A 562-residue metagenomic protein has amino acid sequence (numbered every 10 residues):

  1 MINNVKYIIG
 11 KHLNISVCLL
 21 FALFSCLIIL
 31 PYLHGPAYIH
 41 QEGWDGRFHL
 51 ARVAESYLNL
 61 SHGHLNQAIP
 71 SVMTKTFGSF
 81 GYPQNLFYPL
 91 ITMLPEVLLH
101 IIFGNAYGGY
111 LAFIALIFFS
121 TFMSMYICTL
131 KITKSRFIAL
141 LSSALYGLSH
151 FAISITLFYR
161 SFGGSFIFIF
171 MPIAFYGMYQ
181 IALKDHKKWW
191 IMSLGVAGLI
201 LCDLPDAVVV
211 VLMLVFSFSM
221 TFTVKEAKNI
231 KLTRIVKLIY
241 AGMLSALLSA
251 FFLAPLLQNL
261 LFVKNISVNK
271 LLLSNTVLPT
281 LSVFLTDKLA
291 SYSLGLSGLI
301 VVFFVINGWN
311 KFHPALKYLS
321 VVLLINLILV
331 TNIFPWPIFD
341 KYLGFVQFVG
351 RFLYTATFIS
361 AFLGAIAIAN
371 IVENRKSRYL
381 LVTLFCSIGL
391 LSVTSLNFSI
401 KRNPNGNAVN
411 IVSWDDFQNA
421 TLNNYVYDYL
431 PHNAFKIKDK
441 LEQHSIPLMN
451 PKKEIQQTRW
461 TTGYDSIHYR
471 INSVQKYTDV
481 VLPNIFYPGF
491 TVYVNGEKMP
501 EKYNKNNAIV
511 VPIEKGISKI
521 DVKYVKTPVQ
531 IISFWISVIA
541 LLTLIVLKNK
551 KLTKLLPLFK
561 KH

Functional and structural regions predicted by a protein language model:
M1-Y32, T543-H562: Start-transfer (signal-anchor) and selected internal transmembrane alpha helices of multi-pass inner/ER membrane
S25-I132, F137-F170, G177: Active-site lumenal/periplasmic loops and adjacent helix-entry segments of GT-C-fold, multi-pass membrane
C26-G35, H64, I138-L157, L248-S267 (+3 more regions): Membrane-interface helix-loop junctions at the exits of transmembrane helices
P172-K188: Membrane-interface transmembrane helices that cradle and orient dolichyl/undecaprenyl
G177, W189-L204, A241-L247: Membrane-interface alpha helices of multi-pass inner-membrane proteins
V210-G242: Perimembrane helix-loop-helix junctions
R234-L238, G242-N307, D416-H432: Periplasmic/ER-lumenal interhelical loops and adjacent helix-loop junctions in multi-pass membrane proteins
D439-H562: Active-site-proximal, structured, solvent-exposed surfaces of multi-pass membrane proteins that position macromolecular
